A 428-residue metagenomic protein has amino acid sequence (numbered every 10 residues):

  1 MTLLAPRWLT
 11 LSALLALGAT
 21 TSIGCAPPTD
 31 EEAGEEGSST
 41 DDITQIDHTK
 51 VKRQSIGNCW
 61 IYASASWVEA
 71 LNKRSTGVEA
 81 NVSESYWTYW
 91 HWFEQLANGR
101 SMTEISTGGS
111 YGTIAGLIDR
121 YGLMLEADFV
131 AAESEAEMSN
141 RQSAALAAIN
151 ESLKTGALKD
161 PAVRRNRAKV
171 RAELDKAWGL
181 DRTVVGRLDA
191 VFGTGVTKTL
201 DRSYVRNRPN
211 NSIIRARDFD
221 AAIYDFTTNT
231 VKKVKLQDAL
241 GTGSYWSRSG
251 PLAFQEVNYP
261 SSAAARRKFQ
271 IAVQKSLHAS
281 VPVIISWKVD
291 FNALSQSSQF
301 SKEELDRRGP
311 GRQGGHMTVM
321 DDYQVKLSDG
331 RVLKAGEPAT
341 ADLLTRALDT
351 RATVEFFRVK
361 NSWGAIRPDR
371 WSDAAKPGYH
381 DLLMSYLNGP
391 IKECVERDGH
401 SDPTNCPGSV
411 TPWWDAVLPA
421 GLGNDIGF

Functional and structural regions predicted by a protein language model:
M1-S12: Bacterial N-terminal signal peptides that target proteins for export
G18-A19, R53: Processing junctions and N-termini across compartments
I23-C25: N-terminal Sec signal peptide cleavage junction
G37-D238, G243, I271-A279, V283 (+2 more regions): Active-site nucleophile-adjacent alpha helix/oxyanion-hole segment immediately C-terminal to the catalytic cysteine
L158-P161, N258-R358: Active-site-adjacent substructure of cysteine-protease-like catalytic cores
V231-P260, E304-R308: Mixed-charge, low-complexity intrinsically disordered regions
A335-F428: Conserved catalytic-core surface of thiol
